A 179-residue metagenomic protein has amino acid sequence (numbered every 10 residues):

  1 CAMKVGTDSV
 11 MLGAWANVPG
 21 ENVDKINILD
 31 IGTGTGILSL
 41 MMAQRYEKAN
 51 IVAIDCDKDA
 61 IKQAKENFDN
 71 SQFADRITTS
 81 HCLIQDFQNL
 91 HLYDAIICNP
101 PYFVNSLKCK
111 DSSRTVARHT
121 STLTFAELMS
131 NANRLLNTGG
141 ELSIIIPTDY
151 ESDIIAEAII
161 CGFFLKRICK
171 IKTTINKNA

Functional and structural regions predicted by a protein language model:
C1, V5, T122-N176: Conserved Class I SAM-dependent methyltransferase catalytic core
C1-G20: Class I SAM-dependent transferase core
V5, S9, T35, A60 (+2 more regions): Conserved donor sugar-nucleotide recognition element shared by glycan-biosynthetic enzymes
A14-L90, A95-C98, V104-C109: Conserved SAM/SAH cofactor-binding pocket of Class I
N99-P100, I146: Hydrophobic alpha-helix-in-membranes signature
P100-E127: Mobile active-site "lid"/loop adjacent to the S-adenosyl-L-methionine
